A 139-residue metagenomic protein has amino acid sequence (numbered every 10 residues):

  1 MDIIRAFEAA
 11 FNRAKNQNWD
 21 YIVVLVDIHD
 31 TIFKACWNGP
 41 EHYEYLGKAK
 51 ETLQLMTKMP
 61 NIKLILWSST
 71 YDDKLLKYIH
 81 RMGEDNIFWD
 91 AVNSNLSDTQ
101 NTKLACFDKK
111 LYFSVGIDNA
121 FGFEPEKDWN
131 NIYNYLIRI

Functional and structural regions predicted by a protein language model:
M1-I139: HAD-like aspartate-dependent phosphatase fold
